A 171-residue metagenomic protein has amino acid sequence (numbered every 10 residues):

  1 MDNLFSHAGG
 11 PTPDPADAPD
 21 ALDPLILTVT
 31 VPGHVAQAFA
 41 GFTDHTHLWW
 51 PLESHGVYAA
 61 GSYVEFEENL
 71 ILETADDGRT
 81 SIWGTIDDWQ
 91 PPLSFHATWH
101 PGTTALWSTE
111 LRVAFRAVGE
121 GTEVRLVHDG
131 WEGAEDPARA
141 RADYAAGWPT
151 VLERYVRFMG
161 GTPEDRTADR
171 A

Functional and structural regions predicted by a protein language model:
M1-A59: Hydrophobic ligand-binding cavity/cleft-lining segments
F5, H100-T150, R166-T167: Beta-strand/loop substructures that line and gate deep hydrophobic ligand-binding cavities in soluble
P19-A21, D76-T80, T103-W107: A generic structural micro-feature
L22-T30, S81, S94, E110 (+1 more regions): Intrinsic-disorder/low-complexity, polar/charged segments enriched in Ser/Thr/Lys/Arg/Asp/Glu/Gln
I26-L27, D44-I82, S94, A168-A171: Short beta-edge strand/loop motif at the mouth of beta-sheet-based domains
P32-Q37, D87-L93, A114-E123: A short, structured loop/turn motif at beta-sheet edges
T43-T46, P149-P163: Short amphipathic alpha-helical signal-transduction/dimerization elements
L93-H100: Short, solvent-exposed secondary-structure boundary/capping segments
